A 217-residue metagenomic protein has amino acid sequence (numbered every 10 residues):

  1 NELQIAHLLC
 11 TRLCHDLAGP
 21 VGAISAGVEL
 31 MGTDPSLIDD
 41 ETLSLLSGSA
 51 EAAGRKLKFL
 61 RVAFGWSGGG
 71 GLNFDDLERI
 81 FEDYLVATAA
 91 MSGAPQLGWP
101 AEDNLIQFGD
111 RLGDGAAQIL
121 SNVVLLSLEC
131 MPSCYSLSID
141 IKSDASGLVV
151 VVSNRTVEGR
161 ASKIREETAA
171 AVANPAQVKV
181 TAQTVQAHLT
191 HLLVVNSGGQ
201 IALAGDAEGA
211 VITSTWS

Functional and structural regions predicted by a protein language model:
N1-L8, E41, S92-L128, P132 (+1 more regions): Conserved short strand/loop->alpha-helix "switch" segment adjacent to the catalytic nucleotide/phosphoryl-transfer site
I5-L9, L13-D16, I38, T42-L45 (+4 more regions): Non-transmembrane, amphipathic alpha-helical segments
H7-G27, G32-D34, D114-S143, Q186-N196: Conserved ATP-binding N-box helix of the HATPase_c
D39-G98: Conserved DHp (HisKA) dimerization/phosphotransfer helix of two-component histidine kinases, i.e., the long coiled-coil
P95, Y135-L137, L148: Conserved beta-strand core positions
S146-V185: Glycine-rich/acidic phosphate-handling loop/turn and adjacent ATP-lid/helix of nucleotide-binding kinase/ATPase domains
G198-G205: Glycine-rich ATP-binding loops of the HATPase_c
A207-T213: Glycine-rich nucleotide-binding loop
